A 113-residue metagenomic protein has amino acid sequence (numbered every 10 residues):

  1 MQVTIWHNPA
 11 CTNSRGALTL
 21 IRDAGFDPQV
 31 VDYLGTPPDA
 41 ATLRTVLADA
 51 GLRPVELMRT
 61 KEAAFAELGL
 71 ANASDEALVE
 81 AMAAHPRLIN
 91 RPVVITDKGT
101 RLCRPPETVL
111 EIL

Functional and structural regions predicted by a protein language model:
M1-A24, P28-Y33: Local sequence-structure signature of Cys/Sec-based thiol-disulfide redox active-site neighborhoods
Y33-L113: Thiol/selenol-based redox catalytic cores and closely related redox-interacting motifs
